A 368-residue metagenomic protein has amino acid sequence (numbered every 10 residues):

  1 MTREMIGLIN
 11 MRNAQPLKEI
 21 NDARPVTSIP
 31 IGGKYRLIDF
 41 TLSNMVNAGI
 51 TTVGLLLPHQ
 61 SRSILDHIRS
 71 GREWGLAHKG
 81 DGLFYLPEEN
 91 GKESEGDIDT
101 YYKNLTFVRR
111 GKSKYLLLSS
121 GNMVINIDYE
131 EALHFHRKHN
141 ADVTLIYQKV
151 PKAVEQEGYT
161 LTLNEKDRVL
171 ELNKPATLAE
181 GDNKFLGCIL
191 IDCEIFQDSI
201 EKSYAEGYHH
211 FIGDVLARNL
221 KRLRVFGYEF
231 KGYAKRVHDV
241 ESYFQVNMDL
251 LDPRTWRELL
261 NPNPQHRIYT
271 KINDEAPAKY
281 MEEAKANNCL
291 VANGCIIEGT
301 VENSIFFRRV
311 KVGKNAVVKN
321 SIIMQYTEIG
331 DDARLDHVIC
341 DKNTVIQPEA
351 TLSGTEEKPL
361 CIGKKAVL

Functional and structural regions predicted by a protein language model:
M1-D249, I362: Unchanged
M1-M11, E194, K202-L368: Left-handed beta-helix
